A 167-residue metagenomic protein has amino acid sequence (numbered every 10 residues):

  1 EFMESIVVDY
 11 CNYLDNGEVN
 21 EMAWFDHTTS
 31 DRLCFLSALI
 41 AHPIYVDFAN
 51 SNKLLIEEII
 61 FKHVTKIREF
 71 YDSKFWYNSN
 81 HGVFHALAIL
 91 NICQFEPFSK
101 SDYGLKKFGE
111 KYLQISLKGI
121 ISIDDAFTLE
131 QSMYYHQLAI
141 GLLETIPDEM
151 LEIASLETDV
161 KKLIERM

Functional and structural regions predicted by a protein language model:
E1-M167: Aromatic-lined, polymer-binding surfaces characteristic of secreted/periplasmic polysaccharide-degrading enzymes
